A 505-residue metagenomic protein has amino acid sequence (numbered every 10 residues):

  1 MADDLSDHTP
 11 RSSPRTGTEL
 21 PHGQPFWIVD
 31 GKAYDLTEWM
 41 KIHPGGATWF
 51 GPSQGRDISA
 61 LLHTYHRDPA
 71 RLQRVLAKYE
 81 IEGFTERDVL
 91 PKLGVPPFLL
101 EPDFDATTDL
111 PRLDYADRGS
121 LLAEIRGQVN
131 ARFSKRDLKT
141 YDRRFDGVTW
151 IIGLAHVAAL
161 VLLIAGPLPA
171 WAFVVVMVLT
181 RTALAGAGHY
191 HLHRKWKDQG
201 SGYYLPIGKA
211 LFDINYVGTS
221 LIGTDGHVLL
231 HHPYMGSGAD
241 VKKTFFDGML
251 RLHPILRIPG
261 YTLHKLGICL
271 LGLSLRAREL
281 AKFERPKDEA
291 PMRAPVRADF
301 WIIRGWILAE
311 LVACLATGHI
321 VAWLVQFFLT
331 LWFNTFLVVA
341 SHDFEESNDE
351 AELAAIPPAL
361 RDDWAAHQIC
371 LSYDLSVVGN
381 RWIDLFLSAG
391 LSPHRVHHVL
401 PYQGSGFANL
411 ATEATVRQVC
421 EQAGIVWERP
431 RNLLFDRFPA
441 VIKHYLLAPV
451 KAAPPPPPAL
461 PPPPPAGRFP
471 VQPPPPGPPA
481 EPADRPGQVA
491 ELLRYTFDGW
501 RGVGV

Functional and structural regions predicted by a protein language model:
M1-Q128: B-type heme-binding environments
H63-D88, P393-G467, P479-G504: A membrane-cytosol interface segment of integral membrane proteins
D103-G127, I151-V157, L162-V178, Y190 (+5 more regions): Long, hydrophobic alpha-helical transmembrane bundles and adjoining juxtamembrane helices/loops of multi-pass integral
G119-D137, E279-E284: Membrane-proximal N-terminal segments immediately preceding the first transmembrane helix
T140-L184, P259-G272, A290-L337, E481-G502: Alpha-helical bilayer-embedded segments of polytopic membrane proteins, i.e., transmembrane/intramembrane helices
V176-D299, L353-V450: Membrane-embedded catalytic scaffold of the fatty acid hydroxylase/desaturase
W196-K197, S201-G202, V325-E346: Alpha-helical transmembrane anchor segments
I268-L275, N334-L353: Transmembrane alpha-helix/helix-exit interface in multi-pass inner-membrane proteins
